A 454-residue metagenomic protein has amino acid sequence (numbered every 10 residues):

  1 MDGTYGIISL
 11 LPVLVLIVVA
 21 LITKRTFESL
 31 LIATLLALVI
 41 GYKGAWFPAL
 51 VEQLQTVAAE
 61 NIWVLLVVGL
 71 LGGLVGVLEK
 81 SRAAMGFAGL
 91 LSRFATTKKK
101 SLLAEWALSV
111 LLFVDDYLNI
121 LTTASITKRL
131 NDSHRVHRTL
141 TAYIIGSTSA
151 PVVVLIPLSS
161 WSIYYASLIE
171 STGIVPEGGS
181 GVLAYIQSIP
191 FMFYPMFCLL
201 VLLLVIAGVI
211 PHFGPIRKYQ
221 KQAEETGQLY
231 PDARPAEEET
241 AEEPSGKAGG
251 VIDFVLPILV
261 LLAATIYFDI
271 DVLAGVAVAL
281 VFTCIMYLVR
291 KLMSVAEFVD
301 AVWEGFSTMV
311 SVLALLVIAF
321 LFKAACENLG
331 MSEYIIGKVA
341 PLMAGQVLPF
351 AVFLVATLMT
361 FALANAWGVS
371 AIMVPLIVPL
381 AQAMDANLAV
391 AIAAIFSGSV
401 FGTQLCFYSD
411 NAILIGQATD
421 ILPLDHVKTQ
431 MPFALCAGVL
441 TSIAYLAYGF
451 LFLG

Functional and structural regions predicted by a protein language model:
M1-L70, F191-P195, I206-A207, A223-L321 (+2 more regions): Hydrophobic transmembrane alpha-helices of multi-pass small-molecule transporters
G3-L10, V272-A277, G337-L348, F396-L405: Structural signature of hydrophobic alpha-helical transmembrane segments
S29-A37, V64, V68, S101 (+14 more regions): Alpha-helical transmembrane segments of multi-pass membrane proteins, especially transporters and channels
G44-A142, V295-A383: Membrane-embedded alpha-helical segments and adjacent helix-loop junctions characteristic of multi-pass solute
R93, T97, E105, K128-R135 (+3 more regions): Juxtamembrane inter-helical linkers in multi-pass membrane proteins
K98-L112, V136-S162, V175-L200, F213-Y219 (+2 more regions): Alpha-helical transmembrane segments of multi-pass membrane proteins
H134, V175, L321-F322, M343-V374 (+1 more regions): C-terminal transmembrane helix pair
H137-I144, V209-I216, V289-V299, Q404-L405 (+1 more regions): Alpha-helical transmembrane segments
